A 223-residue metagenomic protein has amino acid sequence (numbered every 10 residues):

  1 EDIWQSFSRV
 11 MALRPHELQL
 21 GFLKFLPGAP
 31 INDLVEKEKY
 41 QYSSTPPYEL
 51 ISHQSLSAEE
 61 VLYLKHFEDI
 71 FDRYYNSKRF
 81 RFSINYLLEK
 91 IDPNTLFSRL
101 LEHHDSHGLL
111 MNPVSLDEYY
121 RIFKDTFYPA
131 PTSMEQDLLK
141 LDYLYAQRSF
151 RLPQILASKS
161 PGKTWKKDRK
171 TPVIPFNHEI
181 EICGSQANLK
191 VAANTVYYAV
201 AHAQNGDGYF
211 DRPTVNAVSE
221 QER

Functional and structural regions predicted by a protein language model:
E1-T95: A structural motif corresponding to the C-terminal lobe/cap of the Radical SAM core domain
D69-R223: Radical SAM enzyme core and accessory elements
